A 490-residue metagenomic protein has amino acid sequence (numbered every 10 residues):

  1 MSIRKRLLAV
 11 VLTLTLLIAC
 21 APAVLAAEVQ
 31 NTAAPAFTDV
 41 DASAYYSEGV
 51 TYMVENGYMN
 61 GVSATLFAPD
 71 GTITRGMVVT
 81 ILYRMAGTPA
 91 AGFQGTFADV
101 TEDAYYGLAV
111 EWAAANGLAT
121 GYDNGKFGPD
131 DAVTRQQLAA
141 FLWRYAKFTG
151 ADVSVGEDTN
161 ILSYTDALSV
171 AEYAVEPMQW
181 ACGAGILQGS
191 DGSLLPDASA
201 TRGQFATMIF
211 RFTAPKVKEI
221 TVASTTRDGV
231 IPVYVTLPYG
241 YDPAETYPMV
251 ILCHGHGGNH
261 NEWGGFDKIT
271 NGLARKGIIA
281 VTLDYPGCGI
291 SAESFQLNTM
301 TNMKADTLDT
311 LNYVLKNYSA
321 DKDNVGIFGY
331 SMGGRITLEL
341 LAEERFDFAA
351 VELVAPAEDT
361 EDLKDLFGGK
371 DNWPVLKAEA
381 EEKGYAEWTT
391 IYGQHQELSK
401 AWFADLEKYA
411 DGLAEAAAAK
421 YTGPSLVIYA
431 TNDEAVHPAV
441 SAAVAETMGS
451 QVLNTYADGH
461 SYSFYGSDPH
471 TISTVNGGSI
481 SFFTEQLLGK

Functional and structural regions predicted by a protein language model:
S2-I3, L7, L17-S47, E55-N56 (+5 more regions): Feature responds to low-complexity, polar/acidic, surface-exposed segments characteristic of secreted/exported proteins
V217-E245: N-terminal cap/lid segment of alpha/beta-hydrolase-fold proteins
N259-T270, Y285: The serine-hydrolase catalytic nucleophile loop
E262, C288-K322, H470-T471: Catalytic nucleophile-loop/oxyanion-hole region of alpha/beta-hydrolase and closely related hydrolase-like folds
T270-A292: Conserved alpha/beta-hydrolase
E343-L398: Hydrolase active-site cap/lid region
Y421-T422, V427-Y429, D433: Short beta-strand/loop motif that positions the catalytic acidic residue of the alpha/beta-hydrolase fold
D458-T474: Catalytic histidine-centered segment of alpha/beta-hydrolase-like enzymes
